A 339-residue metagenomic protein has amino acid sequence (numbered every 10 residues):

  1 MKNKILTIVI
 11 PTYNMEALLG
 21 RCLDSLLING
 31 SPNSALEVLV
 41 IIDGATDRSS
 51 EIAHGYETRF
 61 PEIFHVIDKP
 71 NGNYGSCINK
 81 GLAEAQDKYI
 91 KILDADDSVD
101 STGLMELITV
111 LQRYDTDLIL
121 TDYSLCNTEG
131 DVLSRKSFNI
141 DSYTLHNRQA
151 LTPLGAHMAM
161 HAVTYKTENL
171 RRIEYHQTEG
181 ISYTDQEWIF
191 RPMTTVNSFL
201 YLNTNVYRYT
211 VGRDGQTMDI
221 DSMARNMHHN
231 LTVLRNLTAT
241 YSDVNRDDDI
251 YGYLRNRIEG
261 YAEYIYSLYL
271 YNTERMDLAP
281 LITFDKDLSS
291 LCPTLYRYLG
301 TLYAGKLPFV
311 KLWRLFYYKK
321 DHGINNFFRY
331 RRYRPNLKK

Functional and structural regions predicted by a protein language model:
G20, D47-Y56, D68, S98 (+1 more regions): Acidic helix N-cap motif at the loop->helix transition within catalytic regions of sugar-transfer enzymes
D24-A35: Short, acidic, metal-binding catalytic loop of nucleotide-sugar glycosyltransferases
S25, I42-E51: A conserved acidic beta->alpha catalytic loop
A35-A45, H65-P70, A95: Short beta-strand/loop segment that forms part of the nucleotide-sugar
K69-A85: Glycine-rich, basic loop-to-helix element that forms the pyrophosphate-binding segment of sugar-nucleotide handling
Y74, I78, A95-L200, Y209-A224: Donor-binding/catalytic cores of nucleotide-activated saccharide and glycerol-phosphate transferases/polymerases
I90: Short aromatic/hydrophobic "clamp" motif used to bind/position activated sugar donors
Y271-K339: Membrane-interface aromatic/basic loop that binds lipid-linked glycans or pyrophosphate carriers, typified by
